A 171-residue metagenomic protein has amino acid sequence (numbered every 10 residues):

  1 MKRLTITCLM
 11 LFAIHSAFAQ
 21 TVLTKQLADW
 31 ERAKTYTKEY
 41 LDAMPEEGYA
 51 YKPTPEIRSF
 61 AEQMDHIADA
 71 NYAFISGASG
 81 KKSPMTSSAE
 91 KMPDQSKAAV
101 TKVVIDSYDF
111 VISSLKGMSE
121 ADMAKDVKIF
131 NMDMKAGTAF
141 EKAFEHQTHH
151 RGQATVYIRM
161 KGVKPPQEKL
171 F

Functional and structural regions predicted by a protein language model:
M1-V22: Bacterial Sec-dependent N-terminal signal peptides
F18-L23, A89-K97, D133-G137: A short, mixed-charge helix-start or loop-turn motif at secondary-structure junctions
L27-E31, K38, E46-S87, K128-F171: Short, contiguous alpha-helical
D29, A33-Y40, A70, V100-S114 (+1 more regions): Alpha-helical packing segments of well-folded alpha/beta enzyme cores
P93-D126, A136-H146: Acidic/histidine-rich alpha-helical segments that form the ligand environment of transition-metal centers
